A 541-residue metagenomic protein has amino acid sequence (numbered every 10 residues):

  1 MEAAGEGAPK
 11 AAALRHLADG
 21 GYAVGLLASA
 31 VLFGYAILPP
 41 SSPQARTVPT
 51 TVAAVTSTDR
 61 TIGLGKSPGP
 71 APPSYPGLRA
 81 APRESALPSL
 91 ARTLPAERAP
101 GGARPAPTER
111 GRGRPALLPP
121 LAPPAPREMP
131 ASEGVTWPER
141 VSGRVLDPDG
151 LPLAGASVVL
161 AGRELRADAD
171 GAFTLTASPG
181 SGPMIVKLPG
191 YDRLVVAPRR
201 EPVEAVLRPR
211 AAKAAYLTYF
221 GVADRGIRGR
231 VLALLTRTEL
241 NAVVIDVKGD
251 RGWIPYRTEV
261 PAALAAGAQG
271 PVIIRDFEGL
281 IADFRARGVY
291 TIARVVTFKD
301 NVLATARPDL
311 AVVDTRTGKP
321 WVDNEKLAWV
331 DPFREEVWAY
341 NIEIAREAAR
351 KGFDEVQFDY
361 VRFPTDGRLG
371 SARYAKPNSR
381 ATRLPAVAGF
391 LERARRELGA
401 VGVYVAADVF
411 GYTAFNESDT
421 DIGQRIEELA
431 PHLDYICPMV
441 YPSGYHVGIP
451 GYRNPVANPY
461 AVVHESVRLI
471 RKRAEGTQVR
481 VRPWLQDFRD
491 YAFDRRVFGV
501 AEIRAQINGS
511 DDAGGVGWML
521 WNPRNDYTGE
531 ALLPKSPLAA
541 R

Functional and structural regions predicted by a protein language model:
G113-G134, V196-K213: Extracellular beta-sheet/turn segments enriched in Thr/Pro/Gly and aliphatic residues
V135-A154: Structural motif
P152-A154, G162-T176: Short, acidic Ser/Thr/Gly-rich low-complexity loop/linker segments typical of extracellular and cell-surface proteins
I185-V196: A short, solvent-exposed loop/turn motif at the edges and junctions of modular extracellular/periplasmic domains
R210-G226, A293, F298-R350, R504: Active-site-adjacent "subsite" loops/lids of carbohydrate-active enzymes
A242-I245, I273-V322, E355-D359: Glycine-rich, aromatic-flanked loop segments that form ligand/cofactor-binding clefts across common enzyme folds
Y290-D300, Q357, R383-I422, V463 (+1 more regions): Aromatic-lined carbohydrate-recognition surfaces of secreted/lumenal glycan-active proteins
L433-G444, V456-V463, L469, G476-A540: Substrate-binding cleft of secreted/luminal carbohydrate-active enzymes
